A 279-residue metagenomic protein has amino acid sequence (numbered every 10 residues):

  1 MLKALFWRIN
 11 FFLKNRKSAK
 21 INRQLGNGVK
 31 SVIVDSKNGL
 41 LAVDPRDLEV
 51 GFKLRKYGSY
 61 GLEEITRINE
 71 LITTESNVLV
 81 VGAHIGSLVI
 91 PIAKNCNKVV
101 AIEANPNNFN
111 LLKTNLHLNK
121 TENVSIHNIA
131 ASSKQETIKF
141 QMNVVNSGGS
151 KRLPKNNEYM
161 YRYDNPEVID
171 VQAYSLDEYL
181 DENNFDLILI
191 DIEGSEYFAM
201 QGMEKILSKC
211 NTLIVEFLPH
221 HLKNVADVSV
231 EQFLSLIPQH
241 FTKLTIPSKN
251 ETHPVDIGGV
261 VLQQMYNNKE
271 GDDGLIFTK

Functional and structural regions predicted by a protein language model:
M1-N119, N156, Y161-N165, Y179-D181 (+3 more regions): S-adenosyl-L-methionine
K56-L79, T121, S125, T137-K139 (+2 more regions): Short internal loop-to-helix segment that lines adenine-nucleotide cofactor pockets
V81, I102, I190, V215-E216: Active-site flanking residues adjacent to catalytic metal/cofactor-binding acidic residues
S125-H127, T245: General small-molecule cofactor/ligand-binding pocket signal
A130-S133, S175: Conserved acidic residues
E136-N146: Polar, low-complexity loop segments and adjacent catalytic/binding residues used for recognizing and processing sugar
C210-L218: Conserved beta-strand signature within the Rossmann-like core of class I S-adenosyl-L-methionine
